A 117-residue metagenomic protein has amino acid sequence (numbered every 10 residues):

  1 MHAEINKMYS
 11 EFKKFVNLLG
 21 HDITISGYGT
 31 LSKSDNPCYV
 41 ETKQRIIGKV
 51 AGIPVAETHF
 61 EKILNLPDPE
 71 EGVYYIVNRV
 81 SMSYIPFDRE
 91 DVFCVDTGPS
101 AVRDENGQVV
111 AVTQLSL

Functional and structural regions predicted by a protein language model:
H2-V16, H21-D22, S26-L117: Intrinsically disordered, low-complexity segments enriched in small/polar residues
